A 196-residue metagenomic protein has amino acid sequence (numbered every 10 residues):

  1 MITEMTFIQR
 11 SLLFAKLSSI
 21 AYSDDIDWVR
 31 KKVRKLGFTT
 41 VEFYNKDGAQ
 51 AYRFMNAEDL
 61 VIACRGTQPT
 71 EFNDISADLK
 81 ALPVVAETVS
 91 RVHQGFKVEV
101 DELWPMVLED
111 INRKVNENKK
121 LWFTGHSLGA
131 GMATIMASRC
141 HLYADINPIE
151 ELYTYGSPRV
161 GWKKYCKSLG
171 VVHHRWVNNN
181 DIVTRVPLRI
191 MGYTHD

Functional and structural regions predicted by a protein language model:
M1-T124, L128-D196: Non-catalytic, mobile gating and regulatory segments of ester bond hydrolases
